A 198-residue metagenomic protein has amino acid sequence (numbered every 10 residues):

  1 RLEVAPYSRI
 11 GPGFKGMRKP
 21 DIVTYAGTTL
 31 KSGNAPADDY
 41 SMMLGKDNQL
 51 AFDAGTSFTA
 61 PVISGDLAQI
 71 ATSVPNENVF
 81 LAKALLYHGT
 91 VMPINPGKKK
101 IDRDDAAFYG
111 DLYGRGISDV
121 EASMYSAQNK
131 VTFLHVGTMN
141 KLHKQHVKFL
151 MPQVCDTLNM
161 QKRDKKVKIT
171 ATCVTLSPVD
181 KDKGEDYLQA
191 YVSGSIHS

Functional and structural regions predicted by a protein language model:
R1-A60: Catalytic-core environment of secreted peptidases
I22, D66, L86: Divalent metal-coordination and catalytic microenvironments
L30-K31, I94-N95, V179-K181: Eukaryotic short linear interaction motifs
G33-A35, K98, D182-G184: Short conserved micro-motifs at the rims of enzyme active sites and ligand-binding pockets
A37-G45, H88, D186-I196: Active/binding-pocket-proximal capping segment
T59-S73: Short, small-residue alpha-helix embedded
V74-K99: An often Trp-containing, charged/polar helix-loop segment at the C-terminal end of enzyme catalytic cores
D104-H197: Secreted peptidase-domain scaffold signal
